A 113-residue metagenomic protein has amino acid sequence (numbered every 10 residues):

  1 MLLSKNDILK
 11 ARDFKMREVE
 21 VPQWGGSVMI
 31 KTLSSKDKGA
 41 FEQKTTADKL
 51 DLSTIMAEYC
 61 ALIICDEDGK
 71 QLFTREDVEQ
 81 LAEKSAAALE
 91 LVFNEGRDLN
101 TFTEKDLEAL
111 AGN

Functional and structural regions predicted by a protein language model:
M1-K15: Extended acidic low-complexity intrinsically disordered regions
K15-Q23: Short acidic-hydrophobic surface loop/beta-edge motif
Q23-N113: Short, surface-exposed, charged amphipathic helix/loop patches that serve as local interaction elements
